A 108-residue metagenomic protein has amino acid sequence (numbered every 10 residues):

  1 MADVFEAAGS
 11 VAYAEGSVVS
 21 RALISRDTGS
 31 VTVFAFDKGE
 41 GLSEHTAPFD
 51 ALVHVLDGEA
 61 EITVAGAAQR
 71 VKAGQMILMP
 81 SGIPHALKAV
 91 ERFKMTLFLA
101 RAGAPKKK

Functional and structural regions predicted by a protein language model:
M1-T28, T63, K108: A short, N-terminal "cap"/entry segment at the start of jelly-roll beta-barrel domains of the cupin/DSBH fold
S17, T32-A47: Conserved short histidine dyad/triad with adjacent acidic residue
S30, E59-E61, A68, P84 (+1 more regions): Structural motif
L42-E44, I62-T63, M79, P84-V90: Short beta-strand His + acidic residue motifs that chelate non-heme Fe in jelly-roll/DSBH and cupin folds
F49-A60, A65: Glycine- and acidic-residue-biased ligand/ion/polar-headgroup-sensing regions
L56-D57, K72-A73, E91: A cytosolic small-molecule/anion-sensing beta-strand core signal
G66-S81: Short acidic-glycine-tyrosine-enriched beta hairpin
S81-P105: Ligand-binding loop in jelly-roll beta-barrel domains
